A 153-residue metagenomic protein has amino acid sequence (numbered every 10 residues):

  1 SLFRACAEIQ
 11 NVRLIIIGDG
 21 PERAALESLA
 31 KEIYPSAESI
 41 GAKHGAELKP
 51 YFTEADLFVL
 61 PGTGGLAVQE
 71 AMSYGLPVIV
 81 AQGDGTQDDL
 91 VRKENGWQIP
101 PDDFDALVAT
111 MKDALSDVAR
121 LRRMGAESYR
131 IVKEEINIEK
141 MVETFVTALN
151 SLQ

Functional and structural regions predicted by a protein language model:
S1-V12, D19, I33: Short hydrophobic signal-anchor/transmembrane segments that target glycosyltransferases and glycosylation machinery
A24-A46: Nucleotide-activated donor-binding/catalytic signature segment of Leloir-type glycosyltransferases, i.e., the conserved
A42-K43, K49-A55, A71-M72: Short alpha-helical donor nucleotide-sugar binding micro-motif in glycosyltransferases
T53-T63, L76-P77: Acidic donor-binding loop of glycosyltransferase active sites
Q69-E70, G83-Q98: Short acidic/histidine- and often glycine-rich active-site loop of Leloir-type glycosyltransferases that engages
R92-K93, W97-F104, D113-V118: Conserved acidic donor-binding segment of nucleotide-sugar-dependent glycosyltransferases
A106, D113, R120-E135, M141-T147: A short, well-ordered alpha-helix in the C-terminal region of glycosyltransferases
